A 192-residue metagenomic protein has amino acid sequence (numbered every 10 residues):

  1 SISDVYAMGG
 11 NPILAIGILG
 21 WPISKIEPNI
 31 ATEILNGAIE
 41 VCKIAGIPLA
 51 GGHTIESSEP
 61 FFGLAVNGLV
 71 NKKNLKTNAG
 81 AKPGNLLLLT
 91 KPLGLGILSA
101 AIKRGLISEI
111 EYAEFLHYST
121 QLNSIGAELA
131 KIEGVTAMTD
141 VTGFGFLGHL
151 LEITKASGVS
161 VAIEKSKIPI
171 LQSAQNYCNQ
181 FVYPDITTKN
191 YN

Functional and structural regions predicted by a protein language model:
I2-M8, N36, Q121: Alpha-helical scaffold segments that flank or form the walls of functional sites
Y6-N11, E152-A156: Alpha-helix C-terminal capping segments
N11-I107: Glycine-rich anion-binding loops of enzyme active sites
I23-P48, I55-F62, I132-E133, M138-N192: Glycine-/charge-enriched secondary-structure boundary and capping motifs
H53, A79, T90, F115-S119 (+2 more regions): Glycine- and other small-residue-rich loops at beta-strand/loop junctions that grip anionic moieties
A65-L75, E109-A130: Active-site glycine-rich loop that binds ribose-phosphate moieties when present
K103-E114, N179: Active-site phosphate/oxyanion-binding loops
